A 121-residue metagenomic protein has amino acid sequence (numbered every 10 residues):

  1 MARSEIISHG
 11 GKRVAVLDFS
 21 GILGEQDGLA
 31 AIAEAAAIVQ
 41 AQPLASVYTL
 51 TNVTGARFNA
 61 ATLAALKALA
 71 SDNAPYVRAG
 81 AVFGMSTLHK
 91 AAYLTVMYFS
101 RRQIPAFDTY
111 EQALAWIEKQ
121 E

Functional and structural regions predicted by a protein language model:
M1-E121: Amphipathic, Lys/Arg-enriched alpha-helical "gate/interface" segment within cytosolic domains that mediates
